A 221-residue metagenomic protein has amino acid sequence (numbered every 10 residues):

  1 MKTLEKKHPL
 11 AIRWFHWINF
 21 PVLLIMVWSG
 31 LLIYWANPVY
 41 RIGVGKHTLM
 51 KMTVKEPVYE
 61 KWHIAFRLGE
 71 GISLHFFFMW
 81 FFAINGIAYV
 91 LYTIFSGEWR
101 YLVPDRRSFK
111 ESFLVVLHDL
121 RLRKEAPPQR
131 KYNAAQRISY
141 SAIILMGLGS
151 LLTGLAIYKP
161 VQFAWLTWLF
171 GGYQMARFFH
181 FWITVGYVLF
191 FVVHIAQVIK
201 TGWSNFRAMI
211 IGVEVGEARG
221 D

Functional and structural regions predicted by a protein language model:
M1-D221: Membrane-embedded alpha-helical bundles that constitute the cytochrome b-like, heme-associated redox core of multi-pass
